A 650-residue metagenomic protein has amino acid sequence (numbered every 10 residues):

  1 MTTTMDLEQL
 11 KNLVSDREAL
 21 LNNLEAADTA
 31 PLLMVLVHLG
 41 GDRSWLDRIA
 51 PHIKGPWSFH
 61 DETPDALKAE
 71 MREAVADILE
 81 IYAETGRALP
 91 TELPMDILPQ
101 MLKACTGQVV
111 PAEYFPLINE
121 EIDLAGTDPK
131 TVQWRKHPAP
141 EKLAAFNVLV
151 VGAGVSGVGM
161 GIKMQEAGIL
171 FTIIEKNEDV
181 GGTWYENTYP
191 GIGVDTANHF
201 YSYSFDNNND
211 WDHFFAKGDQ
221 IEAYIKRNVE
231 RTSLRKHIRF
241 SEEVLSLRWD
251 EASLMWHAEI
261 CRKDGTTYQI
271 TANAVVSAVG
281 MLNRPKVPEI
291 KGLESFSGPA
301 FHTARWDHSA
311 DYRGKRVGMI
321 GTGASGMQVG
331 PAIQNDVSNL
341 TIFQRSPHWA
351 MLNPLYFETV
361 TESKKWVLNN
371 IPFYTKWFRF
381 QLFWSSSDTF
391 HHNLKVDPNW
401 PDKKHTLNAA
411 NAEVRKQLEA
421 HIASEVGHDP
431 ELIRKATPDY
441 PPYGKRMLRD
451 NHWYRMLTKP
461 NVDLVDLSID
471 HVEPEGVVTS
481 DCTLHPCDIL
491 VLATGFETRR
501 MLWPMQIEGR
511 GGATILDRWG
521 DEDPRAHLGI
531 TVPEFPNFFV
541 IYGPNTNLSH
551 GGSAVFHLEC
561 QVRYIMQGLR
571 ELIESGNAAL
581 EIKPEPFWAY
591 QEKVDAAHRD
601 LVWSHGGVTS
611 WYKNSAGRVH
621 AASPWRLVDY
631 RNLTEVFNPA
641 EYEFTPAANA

Functional and structural regions predicted by a protein language model:
T2-A27, P31, S44, W57-E62 (+6 more regions): C-terminal, flexible cofactor-proximal segment of oxidoreductases
T2-F146, K286-A304: Extreme N-terminal leader/targeting segments of oxidoreductases
P64-A112, E121, H213-L282, L418: Feature captures the FAD/FMN-dependent oxidoreductase FAD-binding
P138-A145, V150-E166, L170-V180, Y185 (+9 more regions): Rossmann-like dinucleotide-binding core of oxidoreductases
Y185-T232, L245-C261, I270, S277-I290 (+3 more regions): Catalytic cores of eukaryotic secretory-pathway lumenal/extracellular enzymes that build and remodel glycoconjugates
F240-M255, S309, V462-S480: A conserved short coil-to-beta-strand element within the FAD-binding core of flavoproteins
E289-A300, E475-G529: Central helical "cap/lid" subdomain
T389-E475, H485-Q506, W588-A650: C-terminal catalytic lobe of FAD-dependent flavoproteins
